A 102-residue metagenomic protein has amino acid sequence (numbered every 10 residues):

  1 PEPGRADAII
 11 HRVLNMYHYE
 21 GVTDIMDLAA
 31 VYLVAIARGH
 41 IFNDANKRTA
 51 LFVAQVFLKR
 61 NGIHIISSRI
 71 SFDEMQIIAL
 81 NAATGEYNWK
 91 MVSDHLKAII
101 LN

Functional and structural regions predicted by a protein language model:
P1-N102: FIC/Doc superfamily catalytic core
